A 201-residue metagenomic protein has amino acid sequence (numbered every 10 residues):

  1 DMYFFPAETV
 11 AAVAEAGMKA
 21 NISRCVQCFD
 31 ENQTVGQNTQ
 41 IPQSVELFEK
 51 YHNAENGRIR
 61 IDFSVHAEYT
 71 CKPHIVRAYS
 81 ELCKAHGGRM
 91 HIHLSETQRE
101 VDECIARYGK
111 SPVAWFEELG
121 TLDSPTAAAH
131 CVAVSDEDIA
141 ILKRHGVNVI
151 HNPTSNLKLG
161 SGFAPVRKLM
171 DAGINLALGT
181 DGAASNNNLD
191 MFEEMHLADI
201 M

Functional and structural regions predicted by a protein language model:
D1-M2: Hydrophobic alpha-helical hairpins/lids featuring a short glycine-rich hinge
E8-V132, E137: Metal-coordinating catalytic core of metallo-dependent amide/deamination hydrolases
P73-V76, I139, G162-F163, N188-L189: Conserved strand-to-helix beginnings and helix N-cap segments that scaffold or border functional pockets
L82, I141-L142, P165-L169: Catalytic-core regions built around general acid/base machinery
E118-P125, R167-M201: His/Asp/Glu-enriched, well-ordered alpha-helical/loop segment that forms or immediately abuts the divalent-metal
K158-G160: Helical hairpin unit composed of two closely spaced alpha helices linked by a short loop
